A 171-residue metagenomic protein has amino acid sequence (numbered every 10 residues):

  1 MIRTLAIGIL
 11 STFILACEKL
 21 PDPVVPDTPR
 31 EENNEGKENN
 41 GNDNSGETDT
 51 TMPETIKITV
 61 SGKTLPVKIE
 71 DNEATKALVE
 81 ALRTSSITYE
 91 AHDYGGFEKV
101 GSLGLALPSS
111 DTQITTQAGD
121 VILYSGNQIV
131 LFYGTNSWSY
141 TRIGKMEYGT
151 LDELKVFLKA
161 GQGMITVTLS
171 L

Functional and structural regions predicted by a protein language model:
M1-G8: Sec-dependent signal peptide recognition, specifically the positively charged N-region followed immediately by
G8, F13-T51: Bacterial Sec-dependent N-terminal signal peptides
G8-F13, G62, P66, G96 (+1 more regions): Preference for short coil/turn "hinge" residues that link or interrupt alpha-helices
E35-T51, L78, D111-Q113, G119-I122 (+1 more regions): Short linear motifs in intrinsically disordered
N42-S61, V100-S102: Short, charged N-terminal helix-start/capping segments
E54-G96: N-terminal secretory signal peptides
S86-L171: Glycine-rich active-site loops that engage anionic ligands at enzyme catalytic sites
